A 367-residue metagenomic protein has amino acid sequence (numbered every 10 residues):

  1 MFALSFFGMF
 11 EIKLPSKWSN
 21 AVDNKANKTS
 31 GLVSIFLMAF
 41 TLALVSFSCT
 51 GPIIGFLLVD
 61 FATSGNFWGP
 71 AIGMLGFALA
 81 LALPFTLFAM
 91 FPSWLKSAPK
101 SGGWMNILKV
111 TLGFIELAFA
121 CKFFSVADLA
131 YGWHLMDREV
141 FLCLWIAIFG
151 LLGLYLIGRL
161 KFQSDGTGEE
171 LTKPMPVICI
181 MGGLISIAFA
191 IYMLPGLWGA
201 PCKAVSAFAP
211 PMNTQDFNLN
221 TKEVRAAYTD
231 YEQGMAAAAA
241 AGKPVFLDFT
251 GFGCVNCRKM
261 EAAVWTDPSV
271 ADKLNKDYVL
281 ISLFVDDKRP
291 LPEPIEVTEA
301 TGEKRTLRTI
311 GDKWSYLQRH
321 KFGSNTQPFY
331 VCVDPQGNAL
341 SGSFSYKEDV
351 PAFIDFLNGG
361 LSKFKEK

Functional and structural regions predicted by a protein language model:
M1-G234, A241, L283: Hydrophobic alpha-helical segments characteristic of multipass inner/organellar membrane proteins
A21-V33, L37, S282, D286-L317: Surface-exposed acidic, glycine/proline-enriched linker/cap segments that occur as 15-30-residue helix-coil
L79, G113, F249, C254 (+2 more regions): Hydrophobic, well-ordered secondary-structure elements that form the walls of internal hydrophobic environments
G234, N256-N275: Typically the conserved alpha-helix immediately C-terminal to a functionally engaged Cys/Sec in thioredoxin-like
A240-R258: Short active-site neighborhood of thiol/selenol oxidoreductases, capturing the structured segment around
A241-V245, K276-I281, N325-P328, P335-N338: Loop/turn elements at helix/coil->beta-strand transitions in domains of secreted/extracellular proteins
A263-V270, A300-K367: Non-catalytic, surface beta->alpha helical segment in thiol-disulfide oxidoreductase systems
V270-D287: Active-site machinery of serine-nucleophile hydrolases
